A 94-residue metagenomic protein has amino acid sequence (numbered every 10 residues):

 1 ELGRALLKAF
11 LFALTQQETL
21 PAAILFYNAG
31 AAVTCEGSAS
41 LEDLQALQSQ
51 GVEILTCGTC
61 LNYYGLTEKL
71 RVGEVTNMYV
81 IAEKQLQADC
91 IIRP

Functional and structural regions predicted by a protein language model:
E1-G37: Conserved mixed alpha/beta catalytic, RNA-binding, or beta-rich assembly cores of soluble enzyme, regulatory
A13, E36-L47, N77: A short, acidic, amphipathic alpha-helical segment used as a generic capping/interface helix at domain edges
S40-L66: A glycine-rich helix N-cap at a beta->alpha junction
Q48, Q85-L86: Anion (oxyanion) recognition and catalysis
V72-V80: Short acidic-hydrophobic, aromatic-tinged amphipathic segments that line or gate anion-handling sites
L86-R93: C-terminal binding/interaction regions
